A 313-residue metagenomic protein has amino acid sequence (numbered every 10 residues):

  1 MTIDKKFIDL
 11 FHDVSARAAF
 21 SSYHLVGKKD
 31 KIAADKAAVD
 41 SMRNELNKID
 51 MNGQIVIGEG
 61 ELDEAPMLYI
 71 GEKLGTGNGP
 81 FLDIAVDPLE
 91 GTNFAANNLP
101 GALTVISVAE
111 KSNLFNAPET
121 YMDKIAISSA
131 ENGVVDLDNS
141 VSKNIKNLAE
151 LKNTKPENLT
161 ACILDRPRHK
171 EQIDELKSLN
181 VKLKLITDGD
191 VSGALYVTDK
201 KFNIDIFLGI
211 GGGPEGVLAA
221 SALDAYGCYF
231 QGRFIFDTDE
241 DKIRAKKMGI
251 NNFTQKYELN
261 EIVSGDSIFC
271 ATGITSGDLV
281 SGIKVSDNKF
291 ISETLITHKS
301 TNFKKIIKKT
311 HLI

Functional and structural regions predicted by a protein language model:
M1-A85, K146-E150, K177, V191-S192 (+3 more regions): N-terminal subdomain of lithium-sensitive/metallo-dependent phosphomonoesterases centered on the IMPase/IPPase/PAP
F7, Y196-I313: Oxyanion/phosphate-interacting regions
I55-E59, I84-V86, A95-N97, N116-A117 (+4 more regions): General beta-strand structural signal in soluble alpha/beta enzymes
G60, K111, R166, G189-V191 (+3 more regions): Short, ordered loop/turn segments at secondary-structure junctions
M67-Y69, N97-L99, A117-T120, E171-L176 (+3 more regions): Short acidic, glycine/serine/threonine-rich loops at helix termini
G79-E90, F94-F115: DPxDG-like acidic metal-binding loop motif
V105, E110-I186, G277-K284, N288-L312: Acidic beta-strand-loop-alpha-helix segment within the catalytic core of divalent metal-dependent phosphate-processing
R166-H169, S178-G209, E215-V217: A contiguous, surface-oriented mixed alpha/beta subdomain in the mid-to-C-terminal portion of proteins that forms
